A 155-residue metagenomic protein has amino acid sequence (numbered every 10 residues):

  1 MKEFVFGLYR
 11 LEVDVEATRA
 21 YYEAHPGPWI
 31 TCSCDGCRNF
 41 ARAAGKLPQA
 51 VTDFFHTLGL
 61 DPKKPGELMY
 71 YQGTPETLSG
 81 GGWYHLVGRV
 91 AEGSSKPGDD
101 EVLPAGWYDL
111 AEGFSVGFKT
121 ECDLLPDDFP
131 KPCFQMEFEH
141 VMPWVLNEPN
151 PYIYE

Functional and structural regions predicted by a protein language model:
M1-F4, H25-G27, T77-S79, D109-A111 (+1 more regions): A generic structural signal for short, non-catalytic loop/turn and secondary-structure boundary residues
K2-G45: Long, hydrophobic N-terminal alpha-helical segment
W29-W83: Short, well-structured hydrophobic secondary-structure segments
D35, V87, E137-E139: Residues in well-ordered beta-strands of folded domains
A44, K96, L146: Short acidic, gly/pro-rich beta-turn/loop elements at beta-sheet edges and active-site/ligand-binding grooves
V51-F54, L103-W107, E155: Short, low-complexity, polar/charged sequence segments that are solvent-exposed and flexible
G59-F118: Long, charge-rich boundary regions
E112-E155: Glycine-rich, aromatic-bearing surface loops/beta-hairpins
